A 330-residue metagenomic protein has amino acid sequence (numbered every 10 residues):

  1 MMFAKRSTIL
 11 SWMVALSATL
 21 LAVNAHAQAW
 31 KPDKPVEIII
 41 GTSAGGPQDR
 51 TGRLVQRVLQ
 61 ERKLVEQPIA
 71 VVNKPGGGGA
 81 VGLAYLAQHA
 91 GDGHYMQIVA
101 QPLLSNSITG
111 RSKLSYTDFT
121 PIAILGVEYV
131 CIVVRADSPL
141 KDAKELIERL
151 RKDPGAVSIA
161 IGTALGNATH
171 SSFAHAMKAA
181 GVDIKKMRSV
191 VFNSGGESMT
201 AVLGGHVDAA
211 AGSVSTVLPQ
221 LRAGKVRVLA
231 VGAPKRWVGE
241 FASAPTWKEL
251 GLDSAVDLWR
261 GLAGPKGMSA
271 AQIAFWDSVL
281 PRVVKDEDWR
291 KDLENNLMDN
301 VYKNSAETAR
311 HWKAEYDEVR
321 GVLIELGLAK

Functional and structural regions predicted by a protein language model:
M2-M13: Bacterial N-terminal signal peptides that target proteins for export
S11-L21: Bacterial N-terminal signal peptides
L21-A27: Sec/Tat signal peptide C-region and signal peptidase I cleavage site
A27-D118, L165, V182-A209, N300-K303 (+1 more regions): N-terminal (or domain-start) structured segment
P35, V228, A270-K330: An extracytoplasmic/periplasmic, membrane-proximal ligand-sensing/linker region
P75, A156, I161-A164, A168-A244: Ligand-binding pocket segment of bilobal, Venus flytrap-like solute-binding proteins
Y85-Y95, S107-E197, W247, W259-D292: Hinge/capping helix and adjacent helix->loop/strand transition within the periplasmic-binding protein
V127, T216-E287, A314-D317: C-terminal lobe and pocket-closing loops of periplasmic/extracytoplasmic Venus-flytrap solute-binding proteins
